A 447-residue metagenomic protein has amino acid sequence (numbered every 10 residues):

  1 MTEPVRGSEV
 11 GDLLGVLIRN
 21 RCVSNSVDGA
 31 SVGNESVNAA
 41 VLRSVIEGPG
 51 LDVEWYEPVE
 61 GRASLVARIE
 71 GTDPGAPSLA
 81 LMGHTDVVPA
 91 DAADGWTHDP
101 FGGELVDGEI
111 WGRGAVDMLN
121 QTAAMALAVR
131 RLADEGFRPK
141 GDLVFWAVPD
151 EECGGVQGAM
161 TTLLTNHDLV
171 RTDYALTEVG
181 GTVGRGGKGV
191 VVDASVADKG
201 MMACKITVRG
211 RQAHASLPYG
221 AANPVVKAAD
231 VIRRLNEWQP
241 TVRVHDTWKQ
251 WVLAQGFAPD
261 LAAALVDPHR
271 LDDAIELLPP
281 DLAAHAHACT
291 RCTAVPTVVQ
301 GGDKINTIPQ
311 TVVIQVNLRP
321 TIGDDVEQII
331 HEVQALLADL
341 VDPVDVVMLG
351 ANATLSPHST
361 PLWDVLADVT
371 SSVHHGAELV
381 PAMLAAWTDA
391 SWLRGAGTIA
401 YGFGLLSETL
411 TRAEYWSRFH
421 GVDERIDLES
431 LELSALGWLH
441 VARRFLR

Functional and structural regions predicted by a protein language model:
M1-A93, T311-Q315, V326-I330: N-terminal helical capping/dimerization or prosegment-like subdomains of hydrolases acting on amide or phosphate bonds
D28, L349-G350, G376-L446: Zn-dependent metallopeptidase/amidohydrolase metal-coordination segment
A76-A147, I426: Active-site metal-coordination/substrate-binding segment of hydrolases, especially metallo-dependent peptidases
T85-V87, A147-G155, E178-V183, Q212 (+1 more regions): Acidic, glycine-rich active-site loops and adjacent beta-strand->loop/helix elements that engage anionic groups
L119-F137, C153-L164, P224-V226, D230-R234: Active-site-proximal alpha-helical scaffold in enzymes
H167, R171, G181-G189, S195-M201 (+3 more regions): Acidic-enriched catalytic cores of C-N bond-cleaving enzymes acting on peptides and small amides
I232-P240, D260-L265, P357-S407: Active-site-adjacent substrate-binding region of metalloamidase/peptidase-like peptide-processing proteins
